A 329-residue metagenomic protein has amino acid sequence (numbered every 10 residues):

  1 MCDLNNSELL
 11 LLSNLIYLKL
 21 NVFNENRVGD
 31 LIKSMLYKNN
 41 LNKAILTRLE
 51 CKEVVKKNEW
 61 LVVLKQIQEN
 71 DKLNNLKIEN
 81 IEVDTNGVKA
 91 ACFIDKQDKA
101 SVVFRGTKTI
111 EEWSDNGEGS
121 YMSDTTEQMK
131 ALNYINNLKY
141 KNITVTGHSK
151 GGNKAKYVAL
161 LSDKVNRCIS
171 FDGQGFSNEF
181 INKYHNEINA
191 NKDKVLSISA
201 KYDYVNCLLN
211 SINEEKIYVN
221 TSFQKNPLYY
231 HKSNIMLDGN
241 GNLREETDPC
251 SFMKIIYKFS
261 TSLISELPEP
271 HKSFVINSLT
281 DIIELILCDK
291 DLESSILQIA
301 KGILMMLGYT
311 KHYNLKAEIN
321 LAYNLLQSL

Functional and structural regions predicted by a protein language model:
D3-L4, L12, Y17-E25, D30-V62 (+5 more regions): Alpha/beta hydrolase fold serine-hydrolase catalytic domain that processes acyl esters and thioesters
T146-G151, A155: Gly/Ala-rich beta-loop-alpha elbow adjacent to hydrolase catalytic centers
A155-S162: Short glycine-enriched nucleophile-adjacent loop and the immediately C-terminal alpha-helix near the catalytic center
